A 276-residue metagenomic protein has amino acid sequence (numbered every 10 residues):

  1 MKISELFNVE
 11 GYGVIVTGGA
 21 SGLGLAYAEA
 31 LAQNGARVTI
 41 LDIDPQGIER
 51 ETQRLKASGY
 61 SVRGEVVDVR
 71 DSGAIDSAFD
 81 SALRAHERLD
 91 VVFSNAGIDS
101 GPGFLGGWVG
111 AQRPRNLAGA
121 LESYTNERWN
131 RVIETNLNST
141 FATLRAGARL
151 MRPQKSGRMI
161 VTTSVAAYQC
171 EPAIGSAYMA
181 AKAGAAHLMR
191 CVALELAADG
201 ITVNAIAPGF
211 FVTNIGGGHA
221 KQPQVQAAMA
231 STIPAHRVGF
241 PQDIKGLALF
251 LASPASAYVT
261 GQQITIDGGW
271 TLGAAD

Functional and structural regions predicted by a protein language model:
M1-L6, L249, T260-D276: Short C-terminal tail/terminal secondary-structure segment of NAD(P)H-dependent dehydrogenase/reductase domains
K2, N8-V38: Canonical Rossmann dinucleotide-binding motif of NAD(H)/NADP(H)-dependent dehydrogenases/reductases, specifically
I98, A111-A142, S156, I160 (+2 more regions): Catalytic Tyr-X3-Lys loop
L144, A181, M189: Active-site helix of classical SDR
R149, L194-E195, A257: Alpha-helical segment proximal to the catalytic Tyr-Lys
S164: Residue(s) in the substrate-gating loop at a strand-loop-helix junction that position the organic substrate next
A197, T202, V259-G261: Short, small/polar-rich loop/turn modules that mediate ligand/substrate recognition or access, typified
I233-I244: A conserved structural motif in NAD(P)-dependent oxidoreductases
